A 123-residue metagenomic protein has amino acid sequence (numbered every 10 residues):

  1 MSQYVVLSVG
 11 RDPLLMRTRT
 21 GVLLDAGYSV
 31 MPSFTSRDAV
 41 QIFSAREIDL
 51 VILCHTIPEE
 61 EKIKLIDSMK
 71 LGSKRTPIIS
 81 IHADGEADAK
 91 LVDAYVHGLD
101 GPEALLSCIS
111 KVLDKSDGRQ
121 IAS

Functional and structural regions predicted by a protein language model:
Q3-P13, R19-L23, V51: Conserved acidic segment of CheY-like receiver
D25-A26, G72: Conserved dinucleotide-binding and phosphotransfer motif residues
G27-F34, I42: Short hydrophobic/Thr-rich beta-strand motif most characteristic of the beta2 strand and flanking loop of CheY-like
F34-D38, K62: Helix N-cap/capping motif at the beta->alpha junctions
E47, L71-I79: His-Asp phosphorelay/catalytic-motif detector in bacterial-type signaling
D49-L71: Conserved phosphotransfer microenvironments
I79-I121: Output/docking surface of receiver
